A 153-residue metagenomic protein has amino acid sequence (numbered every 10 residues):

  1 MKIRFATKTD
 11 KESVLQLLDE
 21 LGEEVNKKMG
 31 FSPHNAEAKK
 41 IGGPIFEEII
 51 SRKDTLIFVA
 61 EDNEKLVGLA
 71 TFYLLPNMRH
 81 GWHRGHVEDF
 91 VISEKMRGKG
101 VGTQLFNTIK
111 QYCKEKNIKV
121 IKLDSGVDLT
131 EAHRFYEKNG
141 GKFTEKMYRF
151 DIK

Functional and structural regions predicted by a protein language model:
K2-L17: A short beta-loop-alpha structural element at the N-terminal edge of CoA-dependent acyl/N-acetyltransferase catalytic
G22-I45: Conserved GNAT-fold acetyl-CoA-binding loop/helix
P44-F58, H86: A short helix-loop-beta-strand connector motif used in the catalytic cores of GNAT acetyltransferases and, in some
V59, K65-L74, V91: Conserved beta-strand in the GNAT
P76-V87, F143-T144: A conserved beta-turn-beta hairpin within the catalytic core of GNAT-like acetyltransferases that forms part
D89-I92, G98-Q111, K138: Conserved acetyl-CoA-binding loop-helix of GNAT-fold acetyltransferases
T103, V127-E145: Conserved active-site alpha-helix within GNAT-family acetyltransferase domains
C113-D124: Conserved GNAT acetyl-CoA-binding A-motif
